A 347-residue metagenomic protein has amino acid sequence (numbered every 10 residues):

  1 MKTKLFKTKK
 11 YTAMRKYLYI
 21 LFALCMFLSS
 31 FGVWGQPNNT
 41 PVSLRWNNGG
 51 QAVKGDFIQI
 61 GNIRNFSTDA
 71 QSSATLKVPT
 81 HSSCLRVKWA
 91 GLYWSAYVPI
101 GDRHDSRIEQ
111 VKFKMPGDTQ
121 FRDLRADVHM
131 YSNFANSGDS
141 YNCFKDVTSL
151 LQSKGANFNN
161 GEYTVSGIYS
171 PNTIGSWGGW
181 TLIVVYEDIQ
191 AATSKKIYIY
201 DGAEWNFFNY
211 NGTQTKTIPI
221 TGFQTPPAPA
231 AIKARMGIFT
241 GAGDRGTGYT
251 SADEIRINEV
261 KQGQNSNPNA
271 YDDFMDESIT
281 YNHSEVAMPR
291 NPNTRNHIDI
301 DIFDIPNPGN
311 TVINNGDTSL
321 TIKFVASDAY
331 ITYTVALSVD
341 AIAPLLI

Functional and structural regions predicted by a protein language model:
M1-P37: Bacterial Sec-dependent N-terminal signal peptides
F6, L345-I347: Short, intrinsically disordered, charge-balanced linker/junction segments flanking boundaries in proteins
W34-P344: Disulfide-rich extracellular domains of secreted proteins
